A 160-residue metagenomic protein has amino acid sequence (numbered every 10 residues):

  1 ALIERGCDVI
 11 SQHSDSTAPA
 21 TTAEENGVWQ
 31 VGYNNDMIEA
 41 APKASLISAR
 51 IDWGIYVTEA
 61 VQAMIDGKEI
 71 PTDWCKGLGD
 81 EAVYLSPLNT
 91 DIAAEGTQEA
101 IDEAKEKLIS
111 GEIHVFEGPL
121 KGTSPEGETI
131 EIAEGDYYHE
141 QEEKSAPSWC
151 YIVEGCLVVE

Functional and structural regions predicted by a protein language model:
A1-E160: A residue-level marker of the well-folded mature domains of exported/periplasmic proteins
